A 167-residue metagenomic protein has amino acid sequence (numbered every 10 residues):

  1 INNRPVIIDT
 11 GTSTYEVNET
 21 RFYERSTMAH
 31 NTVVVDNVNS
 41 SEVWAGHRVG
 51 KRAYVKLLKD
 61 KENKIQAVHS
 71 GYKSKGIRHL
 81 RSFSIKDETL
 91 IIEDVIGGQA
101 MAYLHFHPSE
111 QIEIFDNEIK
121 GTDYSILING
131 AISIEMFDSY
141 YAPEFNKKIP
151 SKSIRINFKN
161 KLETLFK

Functional and structural regions predicted by a protein language model:
I7-G11: Beta-strand scaffold of nucleotide-dependent catalytic cores
T12-K167: CBM-like, beta-strand-rich accessory domains located in the C-terminal region of large, secreted polysaccharide-active
